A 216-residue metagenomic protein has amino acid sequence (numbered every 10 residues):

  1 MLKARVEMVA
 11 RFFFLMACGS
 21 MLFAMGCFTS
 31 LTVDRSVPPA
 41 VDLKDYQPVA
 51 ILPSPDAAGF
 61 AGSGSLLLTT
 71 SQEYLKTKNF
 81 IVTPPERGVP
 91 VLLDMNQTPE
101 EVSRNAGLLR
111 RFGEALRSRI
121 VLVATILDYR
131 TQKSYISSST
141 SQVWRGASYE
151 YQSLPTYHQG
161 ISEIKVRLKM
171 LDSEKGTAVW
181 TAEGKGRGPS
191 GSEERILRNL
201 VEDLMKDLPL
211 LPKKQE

Functional and structural regions predicted by a protein language model:
M1-A10: N-terminal secretory signal peptides that target proteins for export/translocation
R11, I120, S162-I164: Residues at beta-strand starts and edge strands
F12-M25: Bacterial N-terminal signal peptides
C27-Q47, N79, A115, D128-Y135 (+1 more regions): C-terminal/domain-edge helix-coil "capping" segments
P48, L52-P53, A58-R130, S173 (+3 more regions): N-terminal segment of the mature soluble domain
D94, T98-V102, Q142-L154: Flexible, solvent-exposed loop segments that connect beta-strands
S137-S141: Short, flexible, mixed-charge acidic loops at enzyme active sites
